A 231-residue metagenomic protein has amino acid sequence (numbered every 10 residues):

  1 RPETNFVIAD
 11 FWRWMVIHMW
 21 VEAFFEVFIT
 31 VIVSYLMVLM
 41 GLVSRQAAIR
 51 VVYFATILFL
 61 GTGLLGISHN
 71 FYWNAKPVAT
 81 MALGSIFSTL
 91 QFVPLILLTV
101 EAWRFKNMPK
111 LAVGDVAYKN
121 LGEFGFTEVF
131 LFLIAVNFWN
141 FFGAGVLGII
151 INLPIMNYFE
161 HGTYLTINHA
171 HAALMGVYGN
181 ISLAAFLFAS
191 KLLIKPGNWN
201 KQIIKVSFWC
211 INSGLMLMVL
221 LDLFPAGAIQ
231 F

Functional and structural regions predicted by a protein language model:
R1, I17-M40, R50-N70, G84-K106 (+3 more regions): Hydrophobic cores of alpha-helical transmembrane segments in multi-pass integral membrane proteins
E3, F11, L121, E128 (+4 more regions): Hydrophobic alpha-helical segments, principally membrane-spanning helices and signal/leader peptides
F6-A9, Y158-F159, G227-F231: Membrane-interfacial helical/loop segments at transmembrane boundaries in membrane proteins
I8-H18, A75-F87, G162-I167: Non-cytosolic membrane-interface motifs at loop->transmembrane helix junctions
R45: Solvent-exposed interhelical
M108-F126: Membrane-interfacial, low-structure loops and terminal tails that flank and connect transmembrane helices in multi-pass
A112-A117, H161-G162, A189-I204: Alpha-helical transmembrane segments
